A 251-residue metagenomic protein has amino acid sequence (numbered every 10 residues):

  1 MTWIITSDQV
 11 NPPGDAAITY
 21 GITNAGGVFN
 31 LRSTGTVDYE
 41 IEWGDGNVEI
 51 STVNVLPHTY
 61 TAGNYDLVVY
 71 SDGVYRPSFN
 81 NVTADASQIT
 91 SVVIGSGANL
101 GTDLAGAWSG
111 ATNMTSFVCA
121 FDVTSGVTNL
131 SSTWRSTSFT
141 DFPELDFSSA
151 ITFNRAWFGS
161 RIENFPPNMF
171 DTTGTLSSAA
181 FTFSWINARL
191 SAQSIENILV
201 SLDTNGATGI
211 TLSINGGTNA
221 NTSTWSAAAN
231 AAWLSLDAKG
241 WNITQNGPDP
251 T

Functional and structural regions predicted by a protein language model:
M1-A16, G247-T251: Enriched but not universal
N11-A25, P57-A62, N81-A84: Extracellular and analogous surface-interaction loops
I22-N30, N99-T102: Short coil/turn motif common to extracellular beta-sandwich-like domains
R32-G63: Short acidic/polar micro-motifs centered on Gly/Asp/Asn
L67-Y70, A84-T102, T112-T128, T137-I151 (+4 more regions): Structural signature of tandem-repeat unit edges
D72-N80: Short acidic/polar inter-strand loop motif in beta-rich domains
A107-W108, T133-W134, A156-W157, S184-W185: Periodic small-residue-enriched repeat registers in elongated scaffold domains
E196, A207-T251: Membrane-proximal C-terminal cap and juxtamembrane stalk of leucine-rich repeat ectodomains
